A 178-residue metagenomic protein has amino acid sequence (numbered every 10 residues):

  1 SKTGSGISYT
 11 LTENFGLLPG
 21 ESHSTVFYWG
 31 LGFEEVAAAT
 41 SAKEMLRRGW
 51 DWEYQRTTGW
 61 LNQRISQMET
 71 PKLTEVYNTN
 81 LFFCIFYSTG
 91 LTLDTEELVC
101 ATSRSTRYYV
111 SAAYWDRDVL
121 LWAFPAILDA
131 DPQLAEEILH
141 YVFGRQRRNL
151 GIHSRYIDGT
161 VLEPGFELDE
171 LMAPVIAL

Functional and structural regions predicted by a protein language model:
S1-A113: Acidic/polar, glycine-enriched structural segments that form the non-catalytic walls/loops of the carbohydrate-binding
L46, V110-L178: Aromatic-rich carbohydrate-recognition surfaces in CAZymes
